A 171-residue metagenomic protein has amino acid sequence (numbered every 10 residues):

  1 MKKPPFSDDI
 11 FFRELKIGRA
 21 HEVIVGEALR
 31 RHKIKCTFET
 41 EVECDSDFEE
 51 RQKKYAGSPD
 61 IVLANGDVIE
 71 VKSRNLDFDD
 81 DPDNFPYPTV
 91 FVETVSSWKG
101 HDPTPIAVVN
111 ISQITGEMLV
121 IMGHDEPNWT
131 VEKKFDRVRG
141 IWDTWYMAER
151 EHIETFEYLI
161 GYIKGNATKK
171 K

Functional and structural regions predicted by a protein language model:
M1-V68, K72-K171: Nucleic-acid endonuclease domains
